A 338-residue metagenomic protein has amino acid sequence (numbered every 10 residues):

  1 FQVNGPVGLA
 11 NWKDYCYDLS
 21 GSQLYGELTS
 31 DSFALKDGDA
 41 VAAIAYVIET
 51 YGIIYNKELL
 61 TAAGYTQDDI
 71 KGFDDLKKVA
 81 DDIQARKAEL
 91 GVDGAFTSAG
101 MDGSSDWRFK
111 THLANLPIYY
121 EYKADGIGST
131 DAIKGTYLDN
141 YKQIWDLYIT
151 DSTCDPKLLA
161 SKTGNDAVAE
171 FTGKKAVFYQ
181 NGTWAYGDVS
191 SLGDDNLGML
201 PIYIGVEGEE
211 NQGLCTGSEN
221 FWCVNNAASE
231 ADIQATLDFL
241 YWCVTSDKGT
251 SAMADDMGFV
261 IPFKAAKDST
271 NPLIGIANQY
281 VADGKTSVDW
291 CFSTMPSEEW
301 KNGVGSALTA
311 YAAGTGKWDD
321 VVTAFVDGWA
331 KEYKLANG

Functional and structural regions predicted by a protein language model:
F1-Q2, L90-V92, G173-N181: Alpha-to-beta junction loops
F1-Y51, Y55, R108, H112 (+1 more regions): Hinge/lid segment of periplasmic solute-binding proteins
Y17-D31, A95-F96, G100-G103, I118-Q143 (+6 more regions): Short, solvent-exposed loop/beta-turn-alpha elements that line the ligand-binding surface or hinge of extracytoplasmic
K36, A40-Y46, Y51, K77-T130 (+1 more regions): Extracytoplasmic/periplasmic solute-binding protein
D39, A63, S191-D256: Extracytoplasmic/periplasmic substrate-recognition and gating elements
T61, A85, T250, K267-S269 (+1 more regions): Conserved C-terminal helix/tail region of periplasmic/extracytoplasmic solute-binding proteins
F73-D75, L159-G173: Short helix-initiation/N-cap motifs at beta->coil->alpha
A80-D81, G126-S161: Glycine-centered hinge/linker elements that transmit conformational signals in sensory and ligand-binding systems
